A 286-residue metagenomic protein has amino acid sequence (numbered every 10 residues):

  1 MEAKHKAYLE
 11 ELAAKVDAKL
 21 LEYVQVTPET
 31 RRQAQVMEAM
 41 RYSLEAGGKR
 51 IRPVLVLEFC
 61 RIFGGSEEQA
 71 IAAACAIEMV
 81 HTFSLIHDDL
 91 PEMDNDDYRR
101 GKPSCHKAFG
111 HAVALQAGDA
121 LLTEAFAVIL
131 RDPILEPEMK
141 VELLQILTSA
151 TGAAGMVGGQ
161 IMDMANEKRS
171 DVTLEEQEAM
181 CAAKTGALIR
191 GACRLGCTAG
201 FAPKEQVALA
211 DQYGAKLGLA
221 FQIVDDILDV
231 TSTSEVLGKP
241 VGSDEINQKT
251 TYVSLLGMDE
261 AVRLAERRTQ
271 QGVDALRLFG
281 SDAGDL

Functional and structural regions predicted by a protein language model:
M1-V24: N-terminal amphipathic/basic leader segments beginning at the initiator methionine
E11-K15, E29-L276, S281-L286: Mg2+-dependent prenyl diphosphate-binding active-site environment of isoprenoid biosynthetic enzymes
